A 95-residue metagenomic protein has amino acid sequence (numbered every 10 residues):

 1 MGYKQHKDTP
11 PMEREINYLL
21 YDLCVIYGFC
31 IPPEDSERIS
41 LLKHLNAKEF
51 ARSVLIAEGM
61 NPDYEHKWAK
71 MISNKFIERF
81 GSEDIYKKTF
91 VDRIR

Functional and structural regions predicted by a protein language model:
M1-P10, K88-R95: Short acidic DE-rich linear segments
Y3-R38: N-terminal acidic leader/helix
F29-R93: Acidic, low-complexity, intrinsically disordered interaction modules
